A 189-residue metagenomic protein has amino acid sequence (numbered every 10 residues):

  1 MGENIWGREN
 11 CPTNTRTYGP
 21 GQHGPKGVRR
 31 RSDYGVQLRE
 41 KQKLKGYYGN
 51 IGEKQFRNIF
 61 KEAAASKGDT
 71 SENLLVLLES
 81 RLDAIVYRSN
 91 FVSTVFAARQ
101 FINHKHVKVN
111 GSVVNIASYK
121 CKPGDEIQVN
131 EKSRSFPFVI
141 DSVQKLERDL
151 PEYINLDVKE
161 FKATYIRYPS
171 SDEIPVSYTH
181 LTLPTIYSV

Functional and structural regions predicted by a protein language model:
M1-S89, I116-L181: Ferredoxin-like alpha/beta domains used as RNA- or RNAP-binding modules
S89-S93, G111-V113: Short helix-to-loop capping/linker segments positioned immediately adjacent to catalytic or ligand/cofactor-binding
V92, F101-I102, C121: Short, well-ordered loop/turn sites that connect or cap secondary structure elements
H180-V189: Single conserved hydrophobic/aromatic residue that forms the stacking wall/gate of nucleotide- or nucleobase-binding
